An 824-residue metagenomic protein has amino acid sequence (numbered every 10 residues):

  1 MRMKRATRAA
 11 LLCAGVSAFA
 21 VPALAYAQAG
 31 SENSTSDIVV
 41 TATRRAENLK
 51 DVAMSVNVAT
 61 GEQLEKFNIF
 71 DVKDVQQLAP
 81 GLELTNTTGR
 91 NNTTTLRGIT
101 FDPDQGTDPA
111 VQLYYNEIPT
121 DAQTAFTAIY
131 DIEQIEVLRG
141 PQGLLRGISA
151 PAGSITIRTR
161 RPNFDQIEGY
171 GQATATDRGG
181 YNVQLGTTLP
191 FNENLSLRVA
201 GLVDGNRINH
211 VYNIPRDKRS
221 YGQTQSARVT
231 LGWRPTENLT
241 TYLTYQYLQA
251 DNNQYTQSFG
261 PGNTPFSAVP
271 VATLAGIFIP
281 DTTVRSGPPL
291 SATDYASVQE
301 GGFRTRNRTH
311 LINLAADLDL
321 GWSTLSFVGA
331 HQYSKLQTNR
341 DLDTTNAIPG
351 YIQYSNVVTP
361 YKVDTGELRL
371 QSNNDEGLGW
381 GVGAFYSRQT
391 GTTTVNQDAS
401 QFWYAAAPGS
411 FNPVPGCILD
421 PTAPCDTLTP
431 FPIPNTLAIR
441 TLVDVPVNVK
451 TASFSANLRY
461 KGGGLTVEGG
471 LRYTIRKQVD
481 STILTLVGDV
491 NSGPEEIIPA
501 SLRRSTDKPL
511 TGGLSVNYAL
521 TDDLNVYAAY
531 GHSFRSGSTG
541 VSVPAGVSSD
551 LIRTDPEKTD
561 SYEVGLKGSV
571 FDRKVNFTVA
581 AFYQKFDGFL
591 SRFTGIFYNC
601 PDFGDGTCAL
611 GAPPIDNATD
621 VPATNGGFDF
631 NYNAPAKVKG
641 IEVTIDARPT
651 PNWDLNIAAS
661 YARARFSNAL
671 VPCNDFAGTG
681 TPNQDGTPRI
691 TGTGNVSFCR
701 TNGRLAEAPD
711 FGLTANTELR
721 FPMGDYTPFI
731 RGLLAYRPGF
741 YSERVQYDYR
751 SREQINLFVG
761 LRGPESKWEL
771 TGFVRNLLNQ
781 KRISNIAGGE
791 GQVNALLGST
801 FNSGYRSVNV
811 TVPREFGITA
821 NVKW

Functional and structural regions predicted by a protein language model:
M1-F67, K73-L78, T188, E237-N238 (+4 more regions): N-terminal Sec signal peptide and the immediately downstream disordered periplasmic leader that contains the TonB box
T35-F164, V564: Acidic, small-polar-rich N-terminal luminal/periplasmic segments of exported/outer-membrane proteins
P109-A110, A122, Y130-E133, R139 (+6 more regions): Outer-membrane beta-barrel translocator/receptor signature
T156, F164-Q166, Q172-T174, G186-R285 (+6 more regions): Periplasmic-side early beta-strands and strand-to-turn transitions of outer-membrane beta-barrels
G232-T236, L370-N373, G379, G383-S387 (+2 more regions): Structural signature of Gram-negative outer-membrane beta-barrels, strongest in the C-terminal barrel of TonB-dependent
N313-D319, T324-R340, A519, N525-G531 (+6 more regions): Membrane-embedded beta-barrel scaffold of Gram-negative outer-membrane proteins
Q371-G381, F385, K461-V467, Y583-K585 (+3 more regions): Gram-negative outer-membrane beta-barrel transporters
K585-D587, T594, A735-Y741, L761-W824: C-terminal beta-signal and adjacent terminal beta-strands/loops of Gram-negative outer-membrane beta-barrel proteins
